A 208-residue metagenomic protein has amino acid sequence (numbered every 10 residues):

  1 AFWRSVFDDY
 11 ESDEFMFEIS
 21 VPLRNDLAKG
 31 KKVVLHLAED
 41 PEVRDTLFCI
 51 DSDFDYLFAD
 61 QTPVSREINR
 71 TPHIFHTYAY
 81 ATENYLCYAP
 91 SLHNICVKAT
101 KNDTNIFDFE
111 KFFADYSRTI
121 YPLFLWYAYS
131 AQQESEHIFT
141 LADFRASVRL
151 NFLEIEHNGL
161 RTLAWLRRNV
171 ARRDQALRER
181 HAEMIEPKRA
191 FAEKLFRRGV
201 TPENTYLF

Functional and structural regions predicted by a protein language model:
A1-F208: Acidic, divalent-metal-binding catalytic cores of TOPRIM and closely related two-metal-ion phosphodiester/pyrophosphate
